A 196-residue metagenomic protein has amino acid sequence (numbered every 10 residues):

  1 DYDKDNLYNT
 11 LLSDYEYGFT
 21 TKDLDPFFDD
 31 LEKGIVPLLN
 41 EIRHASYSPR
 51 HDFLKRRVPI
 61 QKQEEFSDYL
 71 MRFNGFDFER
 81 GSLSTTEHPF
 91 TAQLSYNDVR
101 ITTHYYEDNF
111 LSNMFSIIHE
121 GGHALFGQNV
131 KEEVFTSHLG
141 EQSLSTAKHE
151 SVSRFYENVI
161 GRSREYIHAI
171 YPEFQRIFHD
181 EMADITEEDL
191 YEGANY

Functional and structural regions predicted by a protein language model:
D1-F110: Contiguous, non-catalytic segments that form substrate-binding/exosite surfaces or channel walls
Y2, S112-E132, E150-R154: Active-site recognition of the HExxH zinc-binding catalytic motif
E16, V36, N40-R43, Y47 (+6 more regions): Hydrophobic/aromatic-lined pockets within catalytic cores
F27, I117, L144-V152, Y166: Short acidic-hydrophobic sequence patches enriched in Asp/Glu that either
P59, Q93-N97, Y106-M114, L144-H149 (+2 more regions): Secondary-structure capping and boundary motifs in well-ordered enzyme cores
E79-R80, E133-S137, G161-P172: Acidic/polar loop patches that form or flank catalytic/metal-binding clefts of enzymes that bind anionic ligands
T91-R100, A124-E132, T186-N195: Active-site-adjacent bridging/hinge elements
R162-Y196: Long, amphipathic alpha-helical stalk/connector segments used for oligomerization, subunit docking, or mechanical
